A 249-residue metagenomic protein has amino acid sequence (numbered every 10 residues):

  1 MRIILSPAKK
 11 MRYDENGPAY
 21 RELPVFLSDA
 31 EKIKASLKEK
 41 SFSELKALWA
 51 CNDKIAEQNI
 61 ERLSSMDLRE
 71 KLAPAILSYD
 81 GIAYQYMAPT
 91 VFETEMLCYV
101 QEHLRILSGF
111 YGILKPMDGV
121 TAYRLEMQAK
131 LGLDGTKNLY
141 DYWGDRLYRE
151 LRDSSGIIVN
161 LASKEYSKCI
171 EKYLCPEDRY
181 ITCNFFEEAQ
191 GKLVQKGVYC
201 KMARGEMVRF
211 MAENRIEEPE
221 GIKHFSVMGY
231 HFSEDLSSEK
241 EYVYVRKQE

Functional and structural regions predicted by a protein language model:
R2-S6, I157-N160: Short hydrophobic beta-strand segments
I4-V91: Active-site helix-to-loop segments that bind/position phosphate- or nucleotide-bearing substrates and donors across
P89-S238, V243-E249: Internal, well-folded beta-alpha domain core
